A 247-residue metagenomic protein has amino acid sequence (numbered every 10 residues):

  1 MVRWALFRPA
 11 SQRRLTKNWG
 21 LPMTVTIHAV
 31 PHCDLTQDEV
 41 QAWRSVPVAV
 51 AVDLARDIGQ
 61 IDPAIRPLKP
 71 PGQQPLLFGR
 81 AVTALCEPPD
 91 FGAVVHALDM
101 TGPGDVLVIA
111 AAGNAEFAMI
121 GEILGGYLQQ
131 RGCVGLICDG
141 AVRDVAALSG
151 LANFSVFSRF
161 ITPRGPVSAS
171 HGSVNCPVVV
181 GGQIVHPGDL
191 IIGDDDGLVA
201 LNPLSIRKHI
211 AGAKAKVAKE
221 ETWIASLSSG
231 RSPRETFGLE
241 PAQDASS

Functional and structural regions predicted by a protein language model:
T24-P187, L201-S232, G238-S247: Feature captures the catalytic cores and cofactor-binding loops of soluble hydro-lyases/lyases that act on carboxylate
L190-G193: Acidic and generally charged, gly/proline-rich low-complexity regions
